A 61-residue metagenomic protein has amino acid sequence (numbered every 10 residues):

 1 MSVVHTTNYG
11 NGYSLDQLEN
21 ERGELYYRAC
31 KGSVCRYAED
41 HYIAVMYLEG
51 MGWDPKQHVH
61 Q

Functional and structural regions predicted by a protein language model:
M1-R28, C35-R36, H58-H60: Short N-terminal "domain-start" leader segments that mark the transition from disordered tails or signal peptides into
D40-H41: Alpha-helix N-cap recognition
G50-V59: Short arginine-rich
